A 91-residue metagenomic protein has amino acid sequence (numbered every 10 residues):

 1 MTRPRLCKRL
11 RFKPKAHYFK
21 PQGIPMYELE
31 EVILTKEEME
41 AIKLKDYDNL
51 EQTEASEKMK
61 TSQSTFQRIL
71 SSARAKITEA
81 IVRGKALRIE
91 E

Functional and structural regions predicted by a protein language model:
K15-K36: Short, Lys/Arg-enriched anionic-surface-contact patches
A41-I42: Short alpha-helical "packing" element that flanks the helix-turn-helix/winged-helix DNA-binding module
K45, S56: The alpha-helix within a helix-turn-helix
I69-S72: Residues within the DNA-recognition helix of helix-turn-helix
R74-I81: C-terminal flanking helix
R83-E91: Short, basic, alpha-helical segments at the C-terminal edge of helix-turn-helix-like DNA-binding modules
